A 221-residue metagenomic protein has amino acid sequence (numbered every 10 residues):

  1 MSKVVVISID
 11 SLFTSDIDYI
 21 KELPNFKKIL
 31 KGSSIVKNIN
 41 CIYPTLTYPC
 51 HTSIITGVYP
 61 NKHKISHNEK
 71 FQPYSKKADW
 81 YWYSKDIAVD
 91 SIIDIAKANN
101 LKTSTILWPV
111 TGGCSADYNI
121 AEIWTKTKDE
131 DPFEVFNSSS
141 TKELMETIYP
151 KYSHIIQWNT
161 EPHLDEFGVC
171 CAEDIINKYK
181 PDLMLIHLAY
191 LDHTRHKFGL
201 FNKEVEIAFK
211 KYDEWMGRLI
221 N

Functional and structural regions predicted by a protein language model:
S2-S15, K28-I29, I54, A96 (+3 more regions): Beta-strand elements within well-structured catalytic alpha/beta cores of enzymes that handle phosphate/sulfate esters
I9-S11, V36-K37, T47-C50, E69-Y81: Glycine-/proline-rich flexible loop or hinge segments
D16-I17, H196: Short N-terminal helix/helix-N-cap motif within the alpha/beta-hydrolase-1
I17-S53, G57-V58, S104: Short, structured active-site-proximal loop/turn typified by the sulfatase FGly-forming signature C/S-X-P-X-R
K21-N25, S91, F167, C171 (+3 more regions): Extracytoplasmic/secreted proteins, especially bacterial periplasmic and envelope-associated proteins
K21-P24, I120-A121, L200-K203: Short secondary-structure boundary/capping segments
Y59-G199: His/Asp/Glu-rich, glycine-adjacent segments that coordinate divalent cations and/or stabilize oxyanion chemistry on
L164, K197-Y212: Short, contiguous, pocket-lining structural segments that sit at or immediately flank catalytic/ligand-binding sites
